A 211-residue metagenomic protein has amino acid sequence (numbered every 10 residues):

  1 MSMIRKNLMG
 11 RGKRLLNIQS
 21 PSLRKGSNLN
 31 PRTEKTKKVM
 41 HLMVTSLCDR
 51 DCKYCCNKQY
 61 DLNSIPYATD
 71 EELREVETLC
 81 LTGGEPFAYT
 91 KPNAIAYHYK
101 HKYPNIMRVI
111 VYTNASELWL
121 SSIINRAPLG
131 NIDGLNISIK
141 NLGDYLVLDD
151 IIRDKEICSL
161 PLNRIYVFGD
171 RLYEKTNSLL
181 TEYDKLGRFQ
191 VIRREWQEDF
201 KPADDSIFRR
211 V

Functional and structural regions predicted by a protein language model:
M1-K13, N17, S22, S159-V211: Auxiliary Fe-S-binding modules of radical SAM enzymes
N17-Y67: Canonical Radical SAM [4Fe-4S] cluster-binding loop centered on the CxxxCxxC motif and its immediate flanking residues
C56-N63, E75-Y89, N105-W119, G130-D154 (+1 more regions): Core AdoMet radical
D70-E72, I124-G130, K155: Acidic (Asp/Glu)-rich catalytic clusters
E71-T78, T90-H98: Short, surface-exposed acidic-centric catalytic microdomains
P92-A96, W119-P128: Distinct, well-ordered alpha-helical segments
A96-P104, K155-C158: Surface-exposed amphipathic alpha-helices with a cationic face
